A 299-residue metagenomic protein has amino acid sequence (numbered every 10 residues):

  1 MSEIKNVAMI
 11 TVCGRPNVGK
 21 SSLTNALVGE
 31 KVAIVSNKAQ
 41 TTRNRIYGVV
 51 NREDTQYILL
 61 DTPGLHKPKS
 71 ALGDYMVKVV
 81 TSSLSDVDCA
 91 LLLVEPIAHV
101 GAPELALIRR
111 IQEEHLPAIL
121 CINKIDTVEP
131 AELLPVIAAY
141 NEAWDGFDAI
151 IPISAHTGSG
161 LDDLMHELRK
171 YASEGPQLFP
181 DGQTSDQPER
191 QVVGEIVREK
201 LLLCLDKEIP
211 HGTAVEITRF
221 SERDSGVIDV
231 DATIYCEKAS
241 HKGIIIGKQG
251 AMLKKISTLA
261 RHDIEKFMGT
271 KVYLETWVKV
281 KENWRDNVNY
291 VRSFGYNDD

Functional and structural regions predicted by a protein language model:
M1-C89, V94: Conserved G1/Walker A P-loop phosphate-binding module
G19, G160, M252: Conserved glycine(s) of the Walker
E30, V49-E53, P68, S83 (+8 more regions): Conserved, well-folded catalytic cores of nucleic-acid-processing and energy-transducing macromolecular machines
T42, H66-K67, H99-V100, V128-E129 (+1 more regions): Catalytic P-loop NTPase motifs of RecA-like helicase/translocase cores
N51-Q56, K78-I150, S221-S225: Conserved C-terminal guanine-recognition region of P-loop GTPase G domains, centered on the G4
D61, N123, S154: Active-site glycine-centered loops adjacent to acidic/histidine catalytic or metal-binding residues that shape
P117, D126-S185, E189: Canonical P-loop GTPase G-domain recognition
E189-D299: P-loop NTP-binding site
